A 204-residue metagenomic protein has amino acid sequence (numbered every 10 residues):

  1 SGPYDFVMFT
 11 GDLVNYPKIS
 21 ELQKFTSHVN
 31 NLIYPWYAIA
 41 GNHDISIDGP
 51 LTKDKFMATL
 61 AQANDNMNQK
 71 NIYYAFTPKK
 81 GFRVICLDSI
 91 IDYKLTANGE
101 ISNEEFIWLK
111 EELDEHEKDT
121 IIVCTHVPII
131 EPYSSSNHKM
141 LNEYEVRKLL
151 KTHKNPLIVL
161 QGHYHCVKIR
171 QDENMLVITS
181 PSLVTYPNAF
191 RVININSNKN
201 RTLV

Functional and structural regions predicted by a protein language model:
S1-I19: N-terminal active-site segment of His-dependent metallophosphoesterases
G2-F6, L32-W36, K80-R83, H116-I122 (+1 more regions): Loop/turn elements at helix/coil->beta-strand transitions in domains of secreted/extracellular proteins
V7-D12, W36-N42, I122-T125, H153-V167 (+1 more regions): Active-site neighborhood of phospho(di)ester-bond hydrolases with catalytic His/Asp-centered motifs
T10, L113-Y133: Short acidic, glycine-rich surface-loop motifs adjacent to enzyme active sites
G11-V14, I90-E100, I130-S135: Surface-exposed cleft-lining segments at the edges of enzyme active sites
I19-W108, E145, D172-T179, N188 (+1 more regions): Extended active-site neighborhood of metal-dependent phosphoesterases/phosphodiesterases
G49-K55, Y133-M140: Short, flexible/disordered intra-domain loops and linkers
S135-L203: Conserved beta-sheet core of the metallophosphoesterase superfamily
